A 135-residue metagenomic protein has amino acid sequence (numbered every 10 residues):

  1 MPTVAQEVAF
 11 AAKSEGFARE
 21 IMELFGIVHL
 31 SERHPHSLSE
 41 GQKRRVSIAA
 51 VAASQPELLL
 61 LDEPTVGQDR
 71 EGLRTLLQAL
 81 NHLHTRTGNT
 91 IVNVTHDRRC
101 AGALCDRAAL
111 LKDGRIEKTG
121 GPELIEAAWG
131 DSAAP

Functional and structural regions predicted by a protein language model:
E15-L30: Conserved ABC ATPase "signature" region
H34-L38: Conserved ABC ATPase signature
I48-A49: Hydrophobic anchor residue at the start of the ABC signature
L59-D62: Catalytic Walker B motif of ABC-type/P-loop ATPase nucleotide-binding domains
T95-H96: H-loop/switch region of ABC-family ATPase nucleotide-binding domains
A101-A103: A short, surface-exposed alpha-helical micro-motif characterized by mixed small hydrophobic and charged/polar residues
